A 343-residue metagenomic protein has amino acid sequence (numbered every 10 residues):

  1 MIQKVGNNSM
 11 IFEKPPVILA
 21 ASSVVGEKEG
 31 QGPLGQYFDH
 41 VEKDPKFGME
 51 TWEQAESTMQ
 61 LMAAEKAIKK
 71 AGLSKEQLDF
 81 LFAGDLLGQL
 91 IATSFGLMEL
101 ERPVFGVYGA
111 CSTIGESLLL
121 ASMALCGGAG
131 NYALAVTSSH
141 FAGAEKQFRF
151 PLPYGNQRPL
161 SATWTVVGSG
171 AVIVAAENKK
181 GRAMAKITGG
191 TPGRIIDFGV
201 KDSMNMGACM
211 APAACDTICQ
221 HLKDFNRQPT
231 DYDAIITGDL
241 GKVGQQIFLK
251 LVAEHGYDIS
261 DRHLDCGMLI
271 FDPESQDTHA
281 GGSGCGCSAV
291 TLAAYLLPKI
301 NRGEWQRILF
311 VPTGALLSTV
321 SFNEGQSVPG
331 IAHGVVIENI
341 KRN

Functional and structural regions predicted by a protein language model:
M1-E53, P151-C219, D224-R227, Y257-D277 (+2 more regions): Condensing-enzyme catalytic core mediating Claisen C-C bond formation in acyl metabolism
I18, W52-C111, D231-Q246, K250: Conserved beta-ketoacyl condensing-enzyme motif
L19, F82-G84, A133-S139, V174 (+1 more regions): Short beta-strand segments
E29-Q31, A92-S94, A144-R149, V200 (+2 more regions): Short acidic, glycine/serine/threonine-rich loops at helix termini
E56-G72, L120, C209-D224, T291-L296: Short, well-ordered amphipathic alpha-helical segments that serve as non-catalytic structural scaffolds within diverse
G84-Q89, C111-S112, T137-G143, G193-R194 (+2 more regions): Acidic, glycine-rich active-site loops and adjacent beta-strand->loop/helix elements that engage anionic groups
S94-T163: A generic, well-ordered mixed alpha/beta core segment in the N-terminal half of proteins
Y108-A135, V172-E177, S283-E304: Active-site-proximal alpha-helical scaffold in enzymes
